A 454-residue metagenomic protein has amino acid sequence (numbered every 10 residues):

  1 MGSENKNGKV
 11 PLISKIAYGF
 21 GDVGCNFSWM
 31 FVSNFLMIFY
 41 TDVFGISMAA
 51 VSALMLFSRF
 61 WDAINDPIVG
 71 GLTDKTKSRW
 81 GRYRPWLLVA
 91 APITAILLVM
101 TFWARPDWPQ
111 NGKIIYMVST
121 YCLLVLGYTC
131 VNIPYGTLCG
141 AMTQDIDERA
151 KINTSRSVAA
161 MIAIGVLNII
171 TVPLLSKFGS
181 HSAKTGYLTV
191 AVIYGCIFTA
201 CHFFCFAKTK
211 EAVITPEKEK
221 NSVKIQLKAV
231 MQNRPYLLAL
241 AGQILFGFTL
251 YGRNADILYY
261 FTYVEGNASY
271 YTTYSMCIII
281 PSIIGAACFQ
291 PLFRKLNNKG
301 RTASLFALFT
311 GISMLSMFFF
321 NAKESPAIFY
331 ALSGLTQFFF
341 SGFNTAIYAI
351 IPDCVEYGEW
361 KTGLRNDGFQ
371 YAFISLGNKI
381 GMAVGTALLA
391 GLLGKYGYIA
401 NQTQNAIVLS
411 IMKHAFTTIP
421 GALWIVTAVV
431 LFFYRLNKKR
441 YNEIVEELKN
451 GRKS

Functional and structural regions predicted by a protein language model:
G2-S454: Membrane-embedded alpha-helical bundles of multi-pass transporters/translocases, especially carrier/permease families
